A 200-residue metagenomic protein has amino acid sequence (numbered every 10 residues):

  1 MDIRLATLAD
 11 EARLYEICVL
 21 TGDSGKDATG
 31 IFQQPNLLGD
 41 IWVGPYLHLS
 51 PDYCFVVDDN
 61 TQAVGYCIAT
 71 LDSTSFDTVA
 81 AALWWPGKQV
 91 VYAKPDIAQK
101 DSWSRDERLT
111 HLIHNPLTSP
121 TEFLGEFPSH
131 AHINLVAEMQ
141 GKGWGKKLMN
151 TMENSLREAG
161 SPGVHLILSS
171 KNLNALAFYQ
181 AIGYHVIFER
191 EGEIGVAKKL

Functional and structural regions predicted by a protein language model:
D2-E16: A short beta-loop-alpha structural element at the N-terminal edge of CoA-dependent acyl/N-acetyltransferase catalytic
D23-W42, A80-A93: Conserved GNAT-fold acetyl-CoA-binding loop/helix
F32-C54, N60, I68, P116: Active-site rim helix/loop that mediates acceptor-substrate recognition in acyltransferases
Q62-G65, N174: Glycine-rich acetyl-CoA-binding "A-motif" of GNAT/NAT acetyltransferases
T74, H165-L168, Q180-K198: Conserved catalytic-core motifs of GNAT/GCN5-like acyltransferases
T74-H132: Conserved acyl-donor/pantetheine-binding loop and adjacent beta-alpha core of acyl/acetyltransferases and related
F127-S129, L156-S169: Conserved GNAT acetyl-CoA-binding A-motif
H132, G141-S155, A177-A181: Conserved acetyl-CoA-binding loop-helix of GNAT-fold acetyltransferases
